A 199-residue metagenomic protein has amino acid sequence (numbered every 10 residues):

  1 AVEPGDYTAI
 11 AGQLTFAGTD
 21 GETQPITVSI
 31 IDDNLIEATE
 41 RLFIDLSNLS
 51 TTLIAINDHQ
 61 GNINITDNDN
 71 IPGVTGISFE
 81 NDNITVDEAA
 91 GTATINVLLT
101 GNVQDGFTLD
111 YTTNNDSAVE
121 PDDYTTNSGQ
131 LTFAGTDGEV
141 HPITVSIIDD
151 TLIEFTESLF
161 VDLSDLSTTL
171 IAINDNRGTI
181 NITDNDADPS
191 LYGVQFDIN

Functional and structural regions predicted by a protein language model:
A1-N199: Short boundary segments that mark the start of a structured unit
